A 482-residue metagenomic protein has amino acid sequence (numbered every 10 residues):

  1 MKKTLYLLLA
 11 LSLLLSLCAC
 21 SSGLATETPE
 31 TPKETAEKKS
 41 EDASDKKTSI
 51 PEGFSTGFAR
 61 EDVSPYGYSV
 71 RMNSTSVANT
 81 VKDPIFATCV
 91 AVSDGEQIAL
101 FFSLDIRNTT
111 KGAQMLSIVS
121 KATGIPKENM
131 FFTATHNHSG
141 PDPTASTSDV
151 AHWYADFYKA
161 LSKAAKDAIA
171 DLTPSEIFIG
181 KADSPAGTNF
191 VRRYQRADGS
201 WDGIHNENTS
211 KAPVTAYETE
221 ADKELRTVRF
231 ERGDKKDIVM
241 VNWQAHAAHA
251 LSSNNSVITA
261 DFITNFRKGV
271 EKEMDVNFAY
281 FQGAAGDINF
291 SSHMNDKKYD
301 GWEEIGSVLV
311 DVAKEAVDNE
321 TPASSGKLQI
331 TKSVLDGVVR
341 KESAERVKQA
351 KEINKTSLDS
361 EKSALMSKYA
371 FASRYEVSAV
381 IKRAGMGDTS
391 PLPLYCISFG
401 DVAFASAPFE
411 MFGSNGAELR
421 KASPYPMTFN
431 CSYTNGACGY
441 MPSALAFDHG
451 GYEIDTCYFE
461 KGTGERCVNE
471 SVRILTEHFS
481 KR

Functional and structural regions predicted by a protein language model:
M1-L8: Positively charged n-region of N-terminal signal peptides that target proteins for export
L8-S16: Bacterial N-terminal signal peptides
L15-E34: Sec-dependent signal peptide cleavage junction
P32-A43: Ser/Thr-rich, Pro/Gly/Ala-heavy low-complexity intrinsically disordered linkers and tails of secreted extracellular
D45-A134, P141-F278, G283-A285, N289-E304 (+3 more regions): Conserved beta-alpha junction segments in alpha/beta enzyme cores
